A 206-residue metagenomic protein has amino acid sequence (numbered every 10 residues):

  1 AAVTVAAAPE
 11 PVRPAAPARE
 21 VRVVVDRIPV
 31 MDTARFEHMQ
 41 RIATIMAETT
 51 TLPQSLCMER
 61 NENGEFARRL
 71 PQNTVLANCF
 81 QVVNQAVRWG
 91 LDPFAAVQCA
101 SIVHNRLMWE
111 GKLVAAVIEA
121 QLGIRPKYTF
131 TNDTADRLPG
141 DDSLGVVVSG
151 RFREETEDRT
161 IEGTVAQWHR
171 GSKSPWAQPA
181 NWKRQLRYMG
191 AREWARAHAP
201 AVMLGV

Functional and structural regions predicted by a protein language model:
A1-V206: Polyanion-binding surfaces on beta-sheet-dominated domains and ring/shell assemblies
